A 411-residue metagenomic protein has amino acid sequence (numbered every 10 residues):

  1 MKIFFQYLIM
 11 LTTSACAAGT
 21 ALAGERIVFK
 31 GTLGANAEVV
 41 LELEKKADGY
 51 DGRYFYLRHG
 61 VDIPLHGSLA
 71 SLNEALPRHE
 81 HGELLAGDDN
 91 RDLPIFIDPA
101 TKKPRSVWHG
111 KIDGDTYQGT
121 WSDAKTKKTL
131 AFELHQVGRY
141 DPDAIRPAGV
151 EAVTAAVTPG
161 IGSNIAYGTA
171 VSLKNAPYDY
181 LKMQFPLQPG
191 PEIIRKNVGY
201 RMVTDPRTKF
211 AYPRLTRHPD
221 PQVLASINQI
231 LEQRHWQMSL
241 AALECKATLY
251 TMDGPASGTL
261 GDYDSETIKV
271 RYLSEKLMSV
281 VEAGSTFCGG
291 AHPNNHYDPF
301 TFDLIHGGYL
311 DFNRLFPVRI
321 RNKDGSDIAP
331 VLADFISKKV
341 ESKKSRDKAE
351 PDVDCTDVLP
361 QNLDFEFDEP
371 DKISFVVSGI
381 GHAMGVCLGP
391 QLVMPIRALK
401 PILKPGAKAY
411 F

Functional and structural regions predicted by a protein language model:
M1-I9: Bacterial N-terminal signal peptides that target proteins for export
T12, A17-A18: N-terminal signal peptide c-region/cleavage motif recognized by signal peptidases
G24-D113, W121: Central antiparallel beta-sheet cores of small beta-barrel/beta-sandwich binding domains
F55, T259, C288-P293: Short consensus segments that form the blades of beta-propeller domains, in both extracellular/periplasmic
L57-N73, K102, H109-S163, N295-T301 (+1 more regions): Edge beta-strand at a domain terminus
P142-E275, A283-F287, P370-K372, V376-M384 (+1 more regions): Active-site acidic/histidine clusters and adjacent loop/turn architecture that either coordinate catalytic ions
Y297-V353: Short helix-loop boundary/capping segments
V331-G385: Active-site/ligand-binding surface loops and adjacent short beta/alpha elements that line catalytic pockets across
